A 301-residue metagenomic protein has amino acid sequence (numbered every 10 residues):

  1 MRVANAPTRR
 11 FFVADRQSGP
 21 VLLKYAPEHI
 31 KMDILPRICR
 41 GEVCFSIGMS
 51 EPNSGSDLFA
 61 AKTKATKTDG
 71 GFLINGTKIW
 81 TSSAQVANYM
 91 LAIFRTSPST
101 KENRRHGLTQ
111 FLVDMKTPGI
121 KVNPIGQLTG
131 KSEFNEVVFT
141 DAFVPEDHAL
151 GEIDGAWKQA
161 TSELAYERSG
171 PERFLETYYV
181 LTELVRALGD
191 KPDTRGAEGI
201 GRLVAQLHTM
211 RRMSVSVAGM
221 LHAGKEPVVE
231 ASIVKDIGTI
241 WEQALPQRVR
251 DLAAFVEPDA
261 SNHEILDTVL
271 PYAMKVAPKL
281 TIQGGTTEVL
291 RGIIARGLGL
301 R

Functional and structural regions predicted by a protein language model:
M1-M32, P36-G41, S83-Y89, L207 (+5 more regions): Internal helix-loop-helix
Q17, Q159-Y166, G170-F174, A253-R301: Glycine-rich phosphate/cofactor-binding loops in nucleotide/flavin-utilizing enzymes
G41-M49, I93: A short, Trp-centered hydrophobic/proline-enriched beta-strand micro-motif
T63-T66: A structural signal for short hydrophobic beta-strand segments in well-ordered beta-sheet cores
N75-K121: A short core secondary-structure module
I79-Q85, L128-T129, K279-G284: Glycine-rich phosphate/pyrophosphate-binding beta-alpha loops
I120-R212, L280: Glycine-rich beta->alpha junctions and the first turn(s) of the following alpha-helix
A197-R202, V229-D236: Short, charged, amphipathic alpha-helical segments
